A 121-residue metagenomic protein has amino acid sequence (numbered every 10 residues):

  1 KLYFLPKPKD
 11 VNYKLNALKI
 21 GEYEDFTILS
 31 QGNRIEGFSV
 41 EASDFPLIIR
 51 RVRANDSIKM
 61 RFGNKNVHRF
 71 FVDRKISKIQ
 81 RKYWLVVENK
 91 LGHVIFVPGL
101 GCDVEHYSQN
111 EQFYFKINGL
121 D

Functional and structural regions predicted by a protein language model:
K1-D121: AMP-forming adenylation/ATP pyrophosphatase catalytic core
